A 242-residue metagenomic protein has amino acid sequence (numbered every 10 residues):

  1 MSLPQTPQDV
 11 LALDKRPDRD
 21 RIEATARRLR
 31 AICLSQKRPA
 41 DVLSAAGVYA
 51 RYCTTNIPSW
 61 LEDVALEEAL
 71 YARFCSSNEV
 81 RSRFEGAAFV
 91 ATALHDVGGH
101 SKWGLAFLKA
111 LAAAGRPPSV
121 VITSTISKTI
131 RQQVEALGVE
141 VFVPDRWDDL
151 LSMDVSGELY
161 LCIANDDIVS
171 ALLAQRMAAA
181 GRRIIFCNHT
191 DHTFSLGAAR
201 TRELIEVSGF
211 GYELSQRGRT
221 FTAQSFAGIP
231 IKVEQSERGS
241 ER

Functional and structural regions predicted by a protein language model:
M1-F89, Q132-L137, V233-Q235: Non-catalytic membrane-proximal stalk/linker segments that position and tether the catalytic domains
D18-R21, V90, S152-V169, I185-F186: Short N-terminal targeting/anchoring amphipathic segment
A46, A50-S59, T201-A223: A short, active-site helix/loop in glycosyltransferases that binds the activated sugar's phosphate group
A87-A88, M177-H192, R202-G209: Active-site proximal beta-strand in glycosyltransferases
A91-L105: A short, glycine/small-residue-rich beta-strand->loop->alpha-helix junction that serves as a flexible
I126-D149: Conserved nucleotide-sugar phosphate-binding/catalytic loop shared by glycosyltransferases and other
L161-A179, C187-G197: An aromatic- and histidine-rich active-site surface loop
T190, F210-Y212, T222-G239: Short beta-strand->alpha-helix junction loop in the catalytic core of nucleotide-activated group-transfer enzymes
